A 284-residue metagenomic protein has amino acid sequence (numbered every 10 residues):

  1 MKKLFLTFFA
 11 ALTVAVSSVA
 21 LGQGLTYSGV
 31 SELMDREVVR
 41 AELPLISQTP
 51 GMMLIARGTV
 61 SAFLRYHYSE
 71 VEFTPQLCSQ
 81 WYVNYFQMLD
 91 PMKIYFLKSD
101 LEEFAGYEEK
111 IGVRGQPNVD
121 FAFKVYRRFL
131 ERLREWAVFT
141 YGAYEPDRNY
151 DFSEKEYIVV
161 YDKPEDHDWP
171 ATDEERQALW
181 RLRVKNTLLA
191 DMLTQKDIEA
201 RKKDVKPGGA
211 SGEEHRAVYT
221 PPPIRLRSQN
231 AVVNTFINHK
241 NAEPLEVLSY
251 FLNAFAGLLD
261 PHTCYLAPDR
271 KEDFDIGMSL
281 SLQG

Functional and structural regions predicted by a protein language model:
M1-L4: Positively charged n-region of N-terminal signal peptides that target proteins for export
T7-S17: Bacterial N-terminal signal peptides
L21-G284: Flexible, low-complexity junctional segments that flank or bridge functional domains
